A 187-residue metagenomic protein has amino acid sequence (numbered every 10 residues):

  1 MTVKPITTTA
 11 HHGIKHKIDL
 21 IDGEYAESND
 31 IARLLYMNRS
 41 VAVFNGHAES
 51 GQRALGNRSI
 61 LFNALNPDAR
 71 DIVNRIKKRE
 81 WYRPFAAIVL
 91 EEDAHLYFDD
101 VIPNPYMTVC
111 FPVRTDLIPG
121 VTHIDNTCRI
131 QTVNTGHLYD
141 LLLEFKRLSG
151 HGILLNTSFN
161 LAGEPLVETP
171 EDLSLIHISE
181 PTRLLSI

Functional and structural regions predicted by a protein language model:
M1-L175, S179, R183: Flexible beta->alpha loop and helix N-cap segments adjacent to enzyme active/binding sites
